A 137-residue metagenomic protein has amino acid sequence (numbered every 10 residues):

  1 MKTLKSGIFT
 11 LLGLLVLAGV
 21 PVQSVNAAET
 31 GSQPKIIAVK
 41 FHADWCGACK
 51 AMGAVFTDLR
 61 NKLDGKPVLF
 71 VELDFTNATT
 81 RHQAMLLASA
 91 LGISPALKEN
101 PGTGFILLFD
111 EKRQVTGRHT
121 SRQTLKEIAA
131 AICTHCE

Functional and structural regions predicted by a protein language model:
M1-S6: Positively charged n-region of N-terminal signal peptides that target proteins for export
T10-G19: Bacterial N-terminal signal peptides
S24-A27: Boundary at the C-terminal end of the N-terminal hydrophobic targeting segment
S32-D44: Short active-site neighborhood of thiol/selenol oxidoreductases, capturing the structured segment around
K50-D64: Typically the conserved alpha-helix immediately C-terminal to a functionally engaged Cys/Sec in thioredoxin-like
G65-A84: Thiol-based oxidoreductase modules, predominantly thioredoxin-like and allied folds used for disulfide exchange
S89-L107: Structural micro-motif
P101-E137: Non-catalytic, surface beta->alpha helical segment in thiol-disulfide oxidoreductase systems
